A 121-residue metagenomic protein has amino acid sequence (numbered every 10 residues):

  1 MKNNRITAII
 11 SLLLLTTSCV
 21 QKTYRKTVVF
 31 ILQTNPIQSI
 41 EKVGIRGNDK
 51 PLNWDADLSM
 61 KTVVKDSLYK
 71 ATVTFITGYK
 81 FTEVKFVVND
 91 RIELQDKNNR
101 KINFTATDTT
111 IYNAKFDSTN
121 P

Functional and structural regions predicted by a protein language model:
M1-T7: Bacterial N-terminal signal peptides that target proteins for export
I9-L13: Hydrophobic helical h-region of N-terminal Sec-dependent signal peptides in bacterial secretory/periplasmic proteins
T16-S18: C-terminal motif of bacterial Sec signal peptides marking the signal peptidase cleavage site
V20-K22: Bacterial signal peptide processing site
K26-T34: A short, amphipathic beta-strand motif
P36-Y79, N89-T107: Aromatic-rich carbohydrate-binding modules that target alpha-glucans
K80-V84: Exposed beta-strand face motif in extracellular beta-rich ectodomains
K101-P121: Extracellular beta-sheet/turn segments enriched in Thr/Pro/Gly and aliphatic residues
